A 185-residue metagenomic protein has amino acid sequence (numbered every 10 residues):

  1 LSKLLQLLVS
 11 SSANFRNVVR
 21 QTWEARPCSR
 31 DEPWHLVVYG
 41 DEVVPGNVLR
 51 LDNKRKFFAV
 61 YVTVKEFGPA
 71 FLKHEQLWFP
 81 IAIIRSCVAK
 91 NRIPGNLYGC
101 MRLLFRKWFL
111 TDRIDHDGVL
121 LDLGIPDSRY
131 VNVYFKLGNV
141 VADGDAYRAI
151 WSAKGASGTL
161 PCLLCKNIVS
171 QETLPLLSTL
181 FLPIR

Functional and structural regions predicted by a protein language model:
L1-V38, F105, I114-R185: Charged (Asp/Glu and Lys/Arg) segments that form or flank catalytic channels of large polymer- and nucleotide-handling
P27, P45-G46, R85: N-terminal leader/presequence-like segments
S29-R30, D52-K54: A short catalytic or substrate-binding loop motif that flags glycine-/basic-rich loops and adjacent residues that bind
Y39, Y61-K65, P80-I84, K136-V140 (+1 more regions): Residues in well-ordered beta-strands of folded domains
E42-R50: Short acidic, Gly/Ser-rich segments with clustered Asp/Glu that frequently serve as metal-coordination loops in enzyme
N53-L120, Q171-R185: E2/UBC-UEV (E2-variant) core
